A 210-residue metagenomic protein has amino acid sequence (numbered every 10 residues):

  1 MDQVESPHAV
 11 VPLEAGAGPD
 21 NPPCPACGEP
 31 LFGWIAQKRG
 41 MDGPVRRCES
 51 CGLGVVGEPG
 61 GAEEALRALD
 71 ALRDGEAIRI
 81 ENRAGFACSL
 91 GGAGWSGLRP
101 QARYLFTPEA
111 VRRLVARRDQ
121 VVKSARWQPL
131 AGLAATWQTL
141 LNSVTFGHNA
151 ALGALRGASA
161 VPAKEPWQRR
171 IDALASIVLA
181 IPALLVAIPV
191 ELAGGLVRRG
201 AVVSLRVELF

Functional and structural regions predicted by a protein language model:
M1-I80, W127, G200-F210: Conserved N-terminal segment of class I S-adenosyl-L-methionine
D2-P12, E81-A116: Short, glycine-/aromatic-enriched active-site segment of Class I SAM-dependent methyltransferases
P23-G33, P108-Q128, F146, V178 (+1 more regions): A SAM-dependent methyltransferase catalytic signature shared across enzymes that methylate proteins
G40-M41, K123-P162: Conserved catalytic loop of SAM-dependent methyltransferase domains
G60-G61, A87-G92, A134-L141: Short aromatic-enriched loop/helix-cap "lid" or pocket-rim segments at secondary-structure transitions that line
G92, G147, A151-P162, E191-L205: Low-complexity, charge- and small-residue-enriched intrinsically disordered regions
L133, L140, V144, L174-L196: A hydrophobic membrane-anchoring feature enriched in long, contiguous, low-charge segments that mark signal-anchor
W167-R170, P182-A183, A187-F210: C-terminal lobe and adjacent flexible extensions of AdoMet/dcAdoMet transferase-like proteins
